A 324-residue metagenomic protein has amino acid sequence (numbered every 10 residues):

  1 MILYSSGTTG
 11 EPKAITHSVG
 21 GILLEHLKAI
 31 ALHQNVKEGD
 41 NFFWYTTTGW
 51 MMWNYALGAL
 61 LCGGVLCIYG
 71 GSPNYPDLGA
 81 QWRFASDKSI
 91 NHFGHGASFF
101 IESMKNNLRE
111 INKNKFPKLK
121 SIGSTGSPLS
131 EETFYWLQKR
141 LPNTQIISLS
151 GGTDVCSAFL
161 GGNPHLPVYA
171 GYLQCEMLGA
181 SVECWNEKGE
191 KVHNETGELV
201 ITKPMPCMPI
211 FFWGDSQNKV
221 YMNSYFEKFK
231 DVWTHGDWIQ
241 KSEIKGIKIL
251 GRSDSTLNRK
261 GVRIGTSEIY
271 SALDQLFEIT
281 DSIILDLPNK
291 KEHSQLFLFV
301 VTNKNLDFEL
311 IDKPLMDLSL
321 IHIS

Functional and structural regions predicted by a protein language model:
M1-L24: Conserved AMP-binding A3 loop
L3, K28, Y135, S271 (+1 more regions): Active-site phosphate/pyrophosphate- and oxyanion-stabilizing loops and adjacent acidic/basic residues in soluble
S5, I321-I323: Conserved small/polar residues in nucleotide/adenosyl-binding loops
L23-N41, M51-N91, N106-L108: Conserved AMP-binding/adenylation subdomain of ANL enzymes
L32, S86, K120-G246, S253-T256: Conserved AMP-binding/adenylate-forming
T47, Y69-N74, I90-Y135, I147-D154 (+1 more regions): Adenylate-forming
N74, S86, F93, M205 (+3 more regions): AMP-binding/adenylate-forming catalytic core of the ANL superfamily
K118, N143, E278-D281: Glycine-centered tight turns that cap/initiate beta-strands
